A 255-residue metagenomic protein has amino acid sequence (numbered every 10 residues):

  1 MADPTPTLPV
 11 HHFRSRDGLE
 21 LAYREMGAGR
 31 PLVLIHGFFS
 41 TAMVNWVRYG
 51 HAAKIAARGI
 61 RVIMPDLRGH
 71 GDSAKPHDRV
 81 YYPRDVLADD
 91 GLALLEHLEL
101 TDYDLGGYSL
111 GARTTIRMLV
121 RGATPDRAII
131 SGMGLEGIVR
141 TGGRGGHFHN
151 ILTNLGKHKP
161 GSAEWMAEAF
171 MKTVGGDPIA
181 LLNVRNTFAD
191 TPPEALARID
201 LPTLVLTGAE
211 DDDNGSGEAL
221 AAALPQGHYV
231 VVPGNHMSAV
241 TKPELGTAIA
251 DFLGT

Functional and structural regions predicted by a protein language model:
A2-E20: N-terminal cap/lid segment of alpha/beta-hydrolase-fold proteins
L19-A74: Conserved HGGG/HGGXW glycine-rich cap/lid loop of the alpha/beta-hydrolase fold
A53-A57, M64-Y103: Active-site loop/oxyanion-hole signature of alpha/beta-hydrolase fold enzymes
R113-G156: Flexible "cap/lid" loop of the alpha/beta hydrolase fold
E168-P192: Hydrophobic, aromatic-rich cap/lid helix
I199, V205-T207: Short beta-strand/loop motif that positions the catalytic acidic residue of the alpha/beta-hydrolase fold
T207-N235: Conserved loop-alpha-helix segment in the C-terminal half of the alpha/beta-hydrolase fold that carries the catalytic
V232-T255: Catalytic active-site module of serine/aspartate enzymes centered on a nucleophile-bearing elbow/loop
